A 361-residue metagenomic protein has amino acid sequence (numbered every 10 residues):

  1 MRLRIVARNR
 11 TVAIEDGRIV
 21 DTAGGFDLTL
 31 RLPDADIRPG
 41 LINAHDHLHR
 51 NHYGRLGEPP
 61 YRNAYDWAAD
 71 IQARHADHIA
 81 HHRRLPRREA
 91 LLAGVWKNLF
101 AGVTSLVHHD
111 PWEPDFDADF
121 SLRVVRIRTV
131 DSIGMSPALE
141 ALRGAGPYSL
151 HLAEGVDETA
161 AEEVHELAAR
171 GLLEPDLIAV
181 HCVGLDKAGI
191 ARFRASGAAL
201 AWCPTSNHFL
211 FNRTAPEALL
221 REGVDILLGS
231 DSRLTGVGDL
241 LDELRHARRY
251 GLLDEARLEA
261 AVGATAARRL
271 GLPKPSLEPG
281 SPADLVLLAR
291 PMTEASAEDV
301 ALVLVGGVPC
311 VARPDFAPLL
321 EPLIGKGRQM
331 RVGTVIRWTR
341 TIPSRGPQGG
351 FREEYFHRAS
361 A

Functional and structural regions predicted by a protein language model:
M1-F26, Y65, A76-S105, D110-P111 (+3 more regions): Active-site microenvironment of metallo-dependent hydrolases
M1-R2, G24-A73, S149: Replace "His-x-His-based motif
G17, D34, H45, N98 (+10 more regions): Divalent metal-coordination and catalytic microenvironments
N51-E89, V156-D176, A247: Active-site gating loops and adjacent loop-to-helix segments of metal-dependent hydrolytic enzymes
V95, I190, P216-E217, L244 (+1 more regions): Generic hydrophobic/aromatic pocket-lining and core-packing "Φ" positions
H109-T235, G251-L252: Active-site core of metal-dependent hydrolases
D115, L240-A247, G263: Structural motif of enzymes handling amino- and sulfur-group chemistry
L172, E255-A264: Short, basic/aromatic beta-hairpin or loop at an interaction surface
